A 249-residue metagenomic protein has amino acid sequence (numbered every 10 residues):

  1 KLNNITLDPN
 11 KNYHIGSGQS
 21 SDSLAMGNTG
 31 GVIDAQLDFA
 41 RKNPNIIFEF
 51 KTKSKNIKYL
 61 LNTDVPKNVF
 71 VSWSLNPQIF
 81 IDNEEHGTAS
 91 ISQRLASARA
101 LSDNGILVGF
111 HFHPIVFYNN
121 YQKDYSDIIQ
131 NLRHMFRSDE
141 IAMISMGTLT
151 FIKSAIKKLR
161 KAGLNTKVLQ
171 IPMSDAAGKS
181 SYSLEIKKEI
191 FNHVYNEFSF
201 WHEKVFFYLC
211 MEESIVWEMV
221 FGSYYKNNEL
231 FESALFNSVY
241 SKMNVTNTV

Functional and structural regions predicted by a protein language model:
K1-S72: Conserved Radical SAM active-site core
L2-D8, Y59-D64, I91-N104, V194: Structured alpha-helical segments in the cores of large, soluble enzyme domains
Y13-S17, F48-F50, V71-W73, V108-F112 (+2 more regions): Hydrophobic faces of well-ordered beta-strands that scaffold small-molecule active sites in alpha/beta enzyme cores
S21-A25, K55-K58, V69-T88, P114-Y118 (+2 more regions): Conserved radical SAM core fold
V65-F70, N104-I106, Y225: Glycine-enriched alpha-helix->loop->beta-strand junction motifs that scaffold or abut catalytic
S102-F112, N119: A conserved active-site cap/scaffold subdomain adjacent to cofactor or substrate pockets
N120-M135: Catalytic cores of alpha/beta
R133-V249: Auxiliary Fe-S-binding modules of radical SAM enzymes
